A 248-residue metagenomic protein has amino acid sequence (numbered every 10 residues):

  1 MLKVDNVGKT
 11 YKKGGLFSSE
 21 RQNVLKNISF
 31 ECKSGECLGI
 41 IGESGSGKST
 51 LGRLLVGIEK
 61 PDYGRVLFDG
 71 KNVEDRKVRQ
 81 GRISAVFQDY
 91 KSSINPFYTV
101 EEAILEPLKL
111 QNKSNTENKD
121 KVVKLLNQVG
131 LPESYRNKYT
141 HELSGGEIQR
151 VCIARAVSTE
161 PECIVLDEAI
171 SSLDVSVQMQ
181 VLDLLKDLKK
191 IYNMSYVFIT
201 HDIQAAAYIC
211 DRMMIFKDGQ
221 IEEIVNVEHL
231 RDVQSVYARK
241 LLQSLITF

Functional and structural regions predicted by a protein language model:
I41-E43: The feature captures the beta-strand-to-loop junction immediately N-terminal to the Walker
V56: Helix-to-loop junction immediately C-terminal to a conserved catalytic motif
G64-D75, R79: Conserved ABC transporter NBD signature motif
T116-S134, Q243: Conserved ABC ATPase "signature" region
V129, F216-D218, I224, E228-F248: C-terminal boundary and immediately downstream tail of ABC-type ATPase nucleotide-binding domains
Y139-L143, E147: Conserved ABC ATPase signature
E160: Conserved catalytic motifs of ABC-family nucleotide-binding domains
